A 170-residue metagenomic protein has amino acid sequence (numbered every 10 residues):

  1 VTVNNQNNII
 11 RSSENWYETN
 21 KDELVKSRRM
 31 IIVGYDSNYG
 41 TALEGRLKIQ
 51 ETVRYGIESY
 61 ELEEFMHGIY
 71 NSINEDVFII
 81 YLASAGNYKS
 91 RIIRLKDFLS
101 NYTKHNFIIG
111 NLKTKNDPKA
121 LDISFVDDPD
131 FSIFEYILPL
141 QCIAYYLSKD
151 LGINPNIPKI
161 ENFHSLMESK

Functional and structural regions predicted by a protein language model:
V1-K170: A SIS-like phosphosugar-recognition module
